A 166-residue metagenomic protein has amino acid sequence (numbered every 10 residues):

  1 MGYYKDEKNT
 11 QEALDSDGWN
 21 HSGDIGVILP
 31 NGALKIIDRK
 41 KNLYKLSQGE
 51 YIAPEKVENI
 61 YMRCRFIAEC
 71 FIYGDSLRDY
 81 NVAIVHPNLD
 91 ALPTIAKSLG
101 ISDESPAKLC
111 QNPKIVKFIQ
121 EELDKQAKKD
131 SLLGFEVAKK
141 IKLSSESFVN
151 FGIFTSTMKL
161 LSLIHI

Functional and structural regions predicted by a protein language model:
M1-L46: Conserved ATP-binding/catalytic segment of the ANL
T10, S22, G32, Y61 (+2 more regions): Adenylate-forming
A13-L14, A33-M62, L92-P113, L133-A138 (+3 more regions): Adenylate-forming
G23-I25, C64-A91, A127, G134: C-terminal boundary motif of the adenylate-forming
N31, K41, I67, Y80 (+1 more regions): Active-site lining segments that contact anionic ligands and/or coordinate catalytic metals
E69-F71, I95, Q120, K125-I164: Conserved C-terminal "lid"/linker of ANL adenylate-forming enzymes
